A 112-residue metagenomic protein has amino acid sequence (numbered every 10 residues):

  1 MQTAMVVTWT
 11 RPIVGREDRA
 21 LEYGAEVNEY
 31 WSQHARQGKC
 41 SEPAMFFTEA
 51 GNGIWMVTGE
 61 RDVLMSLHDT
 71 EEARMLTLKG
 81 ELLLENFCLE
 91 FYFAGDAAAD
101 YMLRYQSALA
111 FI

Functional and structural regions predicted by a protein language model:
M1-N52, G59-D69, F91-I112: Short S/T/G/P-rich N-terminal loop/turn motif that feeds into the first structured element of a domain
V57-L83: Mid-chain, well-packed structural core segment of small domains
N86-F87: Short, mixed-charge low-complexity intrinsically disordered segments
